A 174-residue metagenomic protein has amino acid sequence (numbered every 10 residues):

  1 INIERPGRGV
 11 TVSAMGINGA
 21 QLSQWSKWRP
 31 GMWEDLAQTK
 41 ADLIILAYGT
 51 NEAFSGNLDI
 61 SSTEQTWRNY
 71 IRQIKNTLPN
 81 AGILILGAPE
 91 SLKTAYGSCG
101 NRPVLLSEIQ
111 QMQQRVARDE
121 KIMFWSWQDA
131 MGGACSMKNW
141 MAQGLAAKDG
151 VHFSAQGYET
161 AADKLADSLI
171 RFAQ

Functional and structural regions predicted by a protein language model:
I1-N69, N76, H152: Conserved SGNH/GDSL esterase-like catalytic core that processes O-acyl groups on lipids and polysaccharides
M15-G19, L46-N51, L86-E90, S126-A130 (+1 more regions): Active-site-proximal beta-strand/loop segments in catalytic clefts of secreted hydrolases
I45-G49, I71-K75, G82-G87, S91 (+1 more regions): Conserved, well-ordered alpha-helix/loop/beta-strand core segments that scaffold catalytic motifs
T63, W67, I71, Q110 (+1 more regions): Aromatic/hydrophobic pocket-lining residues that form the small-molecule binding cavity in soluble enzyme cores
T77-I83, R171-Q174: Surface-exposed helix-capping loop/turn segments at secondary-structure junctions
E90-Q174: Catalytic His-Asp segment of secreted/periplasmic serine-dependent ester chemistry enzymes
